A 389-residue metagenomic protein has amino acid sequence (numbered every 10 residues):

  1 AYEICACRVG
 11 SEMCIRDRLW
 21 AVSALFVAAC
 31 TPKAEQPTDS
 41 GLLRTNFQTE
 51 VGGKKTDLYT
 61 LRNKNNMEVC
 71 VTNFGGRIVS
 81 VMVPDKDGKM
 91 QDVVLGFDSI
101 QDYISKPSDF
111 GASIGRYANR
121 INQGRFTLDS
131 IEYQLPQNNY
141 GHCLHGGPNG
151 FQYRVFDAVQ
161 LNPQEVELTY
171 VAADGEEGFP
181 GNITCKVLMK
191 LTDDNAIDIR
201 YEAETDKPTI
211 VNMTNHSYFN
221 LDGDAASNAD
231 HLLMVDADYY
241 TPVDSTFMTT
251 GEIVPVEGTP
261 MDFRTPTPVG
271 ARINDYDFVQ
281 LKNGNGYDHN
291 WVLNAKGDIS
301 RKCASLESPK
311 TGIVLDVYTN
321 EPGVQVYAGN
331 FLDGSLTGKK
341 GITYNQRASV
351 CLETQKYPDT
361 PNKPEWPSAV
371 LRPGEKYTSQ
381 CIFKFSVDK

Functional and structural regions predicted by a protein language model:
A1-I15: Single conserved hydrophobic/aromatic residue that forms the stacking wall/gate of nucleotide- or nucleobase-binding
C5, R16, V22-S23, D39 (+2 more regions): Generic N-terminal initiation segments characterized by hydrophobic and/or small/turn-forming residues
S11-E12, R16-T38: Bacterial Sec-dependent N-terminal signal peptides
T31-M67, N73-K389: An exposed, glycine/acidic-rich loop-and-rim segment of catalytic or binding clefts
